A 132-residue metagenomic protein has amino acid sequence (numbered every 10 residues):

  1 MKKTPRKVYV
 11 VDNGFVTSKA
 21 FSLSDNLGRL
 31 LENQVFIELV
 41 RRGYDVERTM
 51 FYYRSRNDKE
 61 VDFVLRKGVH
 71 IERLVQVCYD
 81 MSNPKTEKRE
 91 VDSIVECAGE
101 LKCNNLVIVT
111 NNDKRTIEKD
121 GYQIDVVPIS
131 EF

Functional and structural regions predicted by a protein language model:
M1-I71: Accessory nucleic acid-recognition modules appended to NTPase machines
F15, N57, Y79-S82, D113: Short, glycine/serine-rich, charged loops/turns that create anion-binding and catalytic segments at active sites
R41-D45, S93-C103: Arginine/glycine-rich "motif VI" loop of SF2 helicases in the C-terminal RecA-like domain
I71-N83: Active-site ExK catalytic segment of metal-dependent nucleases
S82-D92: Active-site-adjacent loop/helix micro-motif of nuclease/hydrolase catalytic cores
N104-T110: Short, hydrophobic beta-strand segments that form beta-sheet elements in well-ordered domains
N111-F132: Domain-level recognition of nuclease-like catalytic cores that cleave nucleotide substrates
